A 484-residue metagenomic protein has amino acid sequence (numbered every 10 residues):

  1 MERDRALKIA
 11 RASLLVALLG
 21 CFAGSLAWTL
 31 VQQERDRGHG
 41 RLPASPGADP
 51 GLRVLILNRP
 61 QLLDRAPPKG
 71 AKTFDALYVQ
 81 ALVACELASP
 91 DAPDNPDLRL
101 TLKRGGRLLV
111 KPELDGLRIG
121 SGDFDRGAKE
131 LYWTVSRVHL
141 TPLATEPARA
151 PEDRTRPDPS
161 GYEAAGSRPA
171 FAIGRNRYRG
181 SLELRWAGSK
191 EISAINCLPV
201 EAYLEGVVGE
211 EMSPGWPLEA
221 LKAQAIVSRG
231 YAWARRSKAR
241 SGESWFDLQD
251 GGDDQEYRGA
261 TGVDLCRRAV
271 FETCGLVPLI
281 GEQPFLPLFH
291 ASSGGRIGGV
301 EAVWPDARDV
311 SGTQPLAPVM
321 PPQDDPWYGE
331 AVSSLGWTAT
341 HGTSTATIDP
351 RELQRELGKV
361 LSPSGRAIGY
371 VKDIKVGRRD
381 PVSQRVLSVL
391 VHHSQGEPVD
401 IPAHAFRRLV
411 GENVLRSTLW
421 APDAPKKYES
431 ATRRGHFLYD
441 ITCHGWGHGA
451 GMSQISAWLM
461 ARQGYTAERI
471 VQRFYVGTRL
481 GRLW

Functional and structural regions predicted by a protein language model:
E2-W484: Conserved, single-site charged/polar hotspot
